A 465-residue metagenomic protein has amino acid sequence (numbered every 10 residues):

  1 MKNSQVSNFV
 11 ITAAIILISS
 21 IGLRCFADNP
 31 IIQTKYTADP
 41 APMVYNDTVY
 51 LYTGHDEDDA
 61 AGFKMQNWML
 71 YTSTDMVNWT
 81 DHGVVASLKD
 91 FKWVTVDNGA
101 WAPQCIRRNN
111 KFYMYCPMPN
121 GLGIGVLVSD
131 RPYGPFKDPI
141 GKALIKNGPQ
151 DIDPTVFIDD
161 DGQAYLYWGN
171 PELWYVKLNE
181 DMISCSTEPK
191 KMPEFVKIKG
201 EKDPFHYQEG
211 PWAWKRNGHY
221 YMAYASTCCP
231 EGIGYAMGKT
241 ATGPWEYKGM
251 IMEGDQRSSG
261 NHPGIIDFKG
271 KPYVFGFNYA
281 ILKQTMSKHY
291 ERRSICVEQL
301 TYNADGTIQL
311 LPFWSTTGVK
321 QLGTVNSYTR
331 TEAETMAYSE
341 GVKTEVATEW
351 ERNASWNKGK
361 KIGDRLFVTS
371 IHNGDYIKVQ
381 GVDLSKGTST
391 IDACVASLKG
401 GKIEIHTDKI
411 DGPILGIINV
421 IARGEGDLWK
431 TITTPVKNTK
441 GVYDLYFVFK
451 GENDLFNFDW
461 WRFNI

Functional and structural regions predicted by a protein language model:
M1-A13: Bacterial N-terminal signal peptides that target proteins for export
N3-V6, I18-S19, A354, A396: Intrinsically disordered, low-complexity segments enriched in Ser/Pro/Gly/Ala and basic residues
I11-G22: Bacterial N-terminal signal peptides
C25-I417, I421-I465: Carbohydrate-active catalytic/glycan-binding domains of CAZyme proteins, especially the secreted or lumenal ectodomains
